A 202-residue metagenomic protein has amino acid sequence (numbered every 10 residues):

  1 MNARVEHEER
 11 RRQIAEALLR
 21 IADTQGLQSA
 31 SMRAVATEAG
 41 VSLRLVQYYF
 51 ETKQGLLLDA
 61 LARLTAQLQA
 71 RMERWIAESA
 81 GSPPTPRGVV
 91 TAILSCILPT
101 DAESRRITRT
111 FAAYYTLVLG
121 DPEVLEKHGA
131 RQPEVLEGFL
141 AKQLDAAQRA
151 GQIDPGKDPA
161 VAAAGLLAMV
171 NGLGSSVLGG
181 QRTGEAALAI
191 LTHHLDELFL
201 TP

Functional and structural regions predicted by a protein language model:
M1-E9: N-terminal intrinsically disordered/low-complexity leader segments
Q13, R20-D59: Helix-turn-helix
F50, A113-D121: Short helix-capping/turn signature of helix-turn-helix
A62-L68: Short, basic, alpha-helical segments at the C-terminal edge of helix-turn-helix-like DNA-binding modules
Q69-R74, E103-T110, E123-R149, V161 (+1 more regions): Amphipathic alpha-helical packing segments from all-alpha helical-bundle domains
E73-T108, P159-L166, L188-A189: Hydrophobic alpha-helical connector segments
T91-P99, E134-A150, M169, S175-P202: C-terminal peripheral helix-coil segments that are non-catalytic and often amphipathic
